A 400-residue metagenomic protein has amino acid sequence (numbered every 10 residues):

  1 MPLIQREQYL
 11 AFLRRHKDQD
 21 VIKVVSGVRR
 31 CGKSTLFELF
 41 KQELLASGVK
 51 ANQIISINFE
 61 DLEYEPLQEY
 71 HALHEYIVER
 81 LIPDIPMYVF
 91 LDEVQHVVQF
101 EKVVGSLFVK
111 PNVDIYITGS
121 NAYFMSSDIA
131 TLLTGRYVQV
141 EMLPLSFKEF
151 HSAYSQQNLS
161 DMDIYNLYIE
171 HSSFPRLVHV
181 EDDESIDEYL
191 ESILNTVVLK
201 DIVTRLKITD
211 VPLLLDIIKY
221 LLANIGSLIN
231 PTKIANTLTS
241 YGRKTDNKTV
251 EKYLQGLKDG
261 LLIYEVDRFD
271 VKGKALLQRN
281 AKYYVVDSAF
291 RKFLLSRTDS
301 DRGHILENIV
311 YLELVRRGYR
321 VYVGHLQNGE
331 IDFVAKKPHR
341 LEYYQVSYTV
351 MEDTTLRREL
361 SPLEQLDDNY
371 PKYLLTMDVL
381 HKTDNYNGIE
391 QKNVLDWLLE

Functional and structural regions predicted by a protein language model:
I4-D18: Pre-Walker A adenine-sensing motif
V25: Hydrophobic anchor at the beta1->P-loop junction of P-loop NTPases
K33: Conserved lysine of the Walker
L36: Hydrophobic positions on the alpha1 helix immediately C-terminal to the Walker A/P-loop
S56-I85: Short glycine-rich substrate-engagement loop in P-loop NTPases that contacts/grips substrate
D114-S120: Structural recognition of the conserved hydrophobic beta-strand(s) that form the central parallel beta-sheet of P-loop
S120-A122, S127-L228, L261-Y264: Interdomain motor-coupling "hinge/lid" segment immediately C-terminal to the ATP-binding subdomain of NTP-driven enzymes
D183-L341: Accessory nucleic acid-recognition modules appended to NTPase machines
